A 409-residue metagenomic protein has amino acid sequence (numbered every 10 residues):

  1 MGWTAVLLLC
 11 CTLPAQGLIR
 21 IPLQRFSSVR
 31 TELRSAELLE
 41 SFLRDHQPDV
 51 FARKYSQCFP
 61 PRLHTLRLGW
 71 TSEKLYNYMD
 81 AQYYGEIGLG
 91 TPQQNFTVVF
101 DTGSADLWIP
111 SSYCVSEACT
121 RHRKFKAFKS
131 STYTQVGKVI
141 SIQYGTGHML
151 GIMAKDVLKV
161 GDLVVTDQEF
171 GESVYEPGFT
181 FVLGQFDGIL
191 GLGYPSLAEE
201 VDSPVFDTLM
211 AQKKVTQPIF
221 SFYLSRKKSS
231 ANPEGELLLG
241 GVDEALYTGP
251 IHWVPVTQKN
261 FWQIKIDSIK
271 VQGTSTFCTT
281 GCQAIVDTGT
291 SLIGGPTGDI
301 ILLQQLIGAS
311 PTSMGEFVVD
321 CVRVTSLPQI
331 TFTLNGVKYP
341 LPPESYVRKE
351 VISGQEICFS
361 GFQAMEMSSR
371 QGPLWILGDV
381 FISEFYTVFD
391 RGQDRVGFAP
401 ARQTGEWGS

Functional and structural regions predicted by a protein language model:
M1-V98, D106-I109, Y113-L150, A211 (+5 more regions): Disordered propeptide/prodomain
G2-A36, E40-D45, P92, F100 (+10 more regions): Aspartic protease catalytic domain
Y83-F128, L158, I189-G193, L239 (+2 more regions): Aspartyl protease active-site motif detector
G88-Q94, G145, K159-T166, P218 (+5 more regions): Short strand-coil-strand connectors
S112-V164, L302-Y339, P343: Aspartic protease
G151-K155, F186, T279: Short, solvent-exposed loop/turn segments enriched in Ser/Thr/Gly
Y194, K214-G240: Extended, H/D-rich, highly charged conserved domains that either
N232-G281: Flexible, small-/acidic-enriched active-site or ligand-binding loops
